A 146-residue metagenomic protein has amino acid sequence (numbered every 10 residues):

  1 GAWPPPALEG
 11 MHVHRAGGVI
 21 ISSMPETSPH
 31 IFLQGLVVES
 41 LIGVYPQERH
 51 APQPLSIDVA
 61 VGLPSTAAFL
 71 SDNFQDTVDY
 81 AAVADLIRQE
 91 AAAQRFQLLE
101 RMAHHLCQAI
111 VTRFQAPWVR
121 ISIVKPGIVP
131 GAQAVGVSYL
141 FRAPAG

Functional and structural regions predicted by a protein language model:
A16-G18: Intrinsic disorder/low-complexity segments
I20-G146: N-terminal, polar/charged subdomain of small-to-medium soluble alpha/beta proteins
